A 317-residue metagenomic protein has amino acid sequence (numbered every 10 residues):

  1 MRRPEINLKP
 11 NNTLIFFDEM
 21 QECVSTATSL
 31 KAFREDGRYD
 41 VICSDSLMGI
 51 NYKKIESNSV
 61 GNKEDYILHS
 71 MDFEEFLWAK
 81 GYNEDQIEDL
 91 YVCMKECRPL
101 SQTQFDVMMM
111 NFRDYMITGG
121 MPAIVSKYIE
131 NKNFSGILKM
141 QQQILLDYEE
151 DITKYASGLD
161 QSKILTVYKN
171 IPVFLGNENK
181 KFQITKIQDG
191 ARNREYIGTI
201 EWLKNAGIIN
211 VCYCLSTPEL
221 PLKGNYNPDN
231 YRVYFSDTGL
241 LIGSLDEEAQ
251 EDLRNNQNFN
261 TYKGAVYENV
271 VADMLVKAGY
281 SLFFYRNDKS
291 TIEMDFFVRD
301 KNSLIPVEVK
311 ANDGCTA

Functional and structural regions predicted by a protein language model:
M1-I6: Conserved NTP-binding/hydrolysis module of P-loop NTPases
N7-T26: Conserved P-loop NTPase "ATPase switch" module shared by AAA+ and STAND
F16, D40-S46, I67, F76: Structural recognition of the conserved hydrophobic beta-strand(s) that form the central parallel beta-sheet of P-loop
E19, S44-G49, H69-M71, T238-G239: A short beta-strand-to-loop transition that corresponds to the Sensor-1 phosphate-sensing loop of AAA+ P-loop ATPases
E35-E56: Sensor-1/coupling segment of RecA-like P-loop NTPase cores
Y52-G176: Interdomain motor-coupling "hinge/lid" segment immediately C-terminal to the ATP-binding subdomain of NTP-driven enzymes
L175-I187: Short acidic, hydrophobic short linear motifs in intrinsically disordered regions
G198, K204-A317: A cross-kingdom feature that marks ATP-driven nucleic-acid transaction machinery
